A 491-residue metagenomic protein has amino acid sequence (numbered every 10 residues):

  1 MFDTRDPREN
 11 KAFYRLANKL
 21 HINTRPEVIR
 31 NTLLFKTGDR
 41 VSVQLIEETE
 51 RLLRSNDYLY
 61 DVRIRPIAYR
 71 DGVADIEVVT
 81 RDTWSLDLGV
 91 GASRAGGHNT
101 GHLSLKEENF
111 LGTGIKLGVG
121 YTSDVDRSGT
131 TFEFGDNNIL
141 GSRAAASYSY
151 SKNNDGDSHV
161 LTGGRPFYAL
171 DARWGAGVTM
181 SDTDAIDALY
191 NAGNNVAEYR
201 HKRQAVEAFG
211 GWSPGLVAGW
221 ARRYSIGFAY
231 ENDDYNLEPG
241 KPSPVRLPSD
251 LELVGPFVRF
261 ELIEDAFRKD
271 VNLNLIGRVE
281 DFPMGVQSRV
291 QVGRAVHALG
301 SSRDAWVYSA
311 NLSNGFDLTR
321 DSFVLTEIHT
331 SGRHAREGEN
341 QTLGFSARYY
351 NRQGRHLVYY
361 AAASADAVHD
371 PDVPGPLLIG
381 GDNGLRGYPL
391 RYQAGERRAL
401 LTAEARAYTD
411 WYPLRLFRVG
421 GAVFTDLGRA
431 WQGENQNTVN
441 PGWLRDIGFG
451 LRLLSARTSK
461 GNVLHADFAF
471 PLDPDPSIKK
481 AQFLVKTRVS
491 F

Functional and structural regions predicted by a protein language model:
M1-E107, G118-Y121, R127-D136, S149 (+3 more regions): Periplasmic polypeptide-binding modules associated with outer-membrane biogenesis and secretion
L33, P66, W84-A95, G101-L103 (+10 more regions): Transmembrane beta-strand segments that form the barrel wall of outer-membrane beta-barrel proteins
A74, W84-L86, N99, T113-I115 (+15 more regions): Outer-envelope beta-barrel architecture signal
R94-A95, S123-D124, N138, K152-D155 (+8 more regions): Replace "Gram-negative outer membrane beta-barrel proteins" with "bacterial and organellar outer membrane beta-barrel
G101-N109, S128-G141, H159-D171, A176-V178 (+7 more regions): Feature captures outer-membrane beta-barrel proteins of Gram-negative bacteria and organelles
L103, G129-E133, S158-G164, A176-T179 (+9 more regions): Outer-membrane beta-barrel translocator domains and adjoining extracellular loop/strand segments of Gram-negative
G135-P239, S243-P244: Transmembrane beta-barrel wall of Gram-negative outer-membrane proteins
Q287-F491: C-terminal transmembrane beta-barrel domains of outer membrane proteins
